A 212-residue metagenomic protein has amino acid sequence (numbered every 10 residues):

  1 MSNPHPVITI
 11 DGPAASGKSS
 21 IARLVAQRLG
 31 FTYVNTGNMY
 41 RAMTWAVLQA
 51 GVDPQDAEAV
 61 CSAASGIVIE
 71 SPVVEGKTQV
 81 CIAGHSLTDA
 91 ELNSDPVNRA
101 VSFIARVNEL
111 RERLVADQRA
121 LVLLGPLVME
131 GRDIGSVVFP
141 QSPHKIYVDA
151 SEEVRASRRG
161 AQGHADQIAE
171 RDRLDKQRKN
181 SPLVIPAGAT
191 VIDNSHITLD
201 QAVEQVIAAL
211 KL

Functional and structural regions predicted by a protein language model:
I10: Hydrophobic anchor at the beta1->P-loop junction of P-loop NTPases
A15: Walker A (P-loop) phosphate-binding loop of P-loop NTPases
K18: Conserved lysine of the Walker
I21: Hydrophobic positions on the alpha1 helix immediately C-terminal to the Walker A/P-loop
A26-N35, Q49-D53: Post-Walker A helix-loop "phosphate-sensing" segment adjacent to the P-loop in P-loop NTPases
M39-P126, E153, A165-R173, L199 (+1 more regions): ATP-dependent small-molecule kinase phosphotransfer cores that center on conserved nucleotide phosphate-binding segments
P72, Q118-G125, R132-Q141, A161-Q205: Small-molecule kinase domains that catalyze NTP-dependent phosphoryl transfer to phosphate-bearing small molecules
